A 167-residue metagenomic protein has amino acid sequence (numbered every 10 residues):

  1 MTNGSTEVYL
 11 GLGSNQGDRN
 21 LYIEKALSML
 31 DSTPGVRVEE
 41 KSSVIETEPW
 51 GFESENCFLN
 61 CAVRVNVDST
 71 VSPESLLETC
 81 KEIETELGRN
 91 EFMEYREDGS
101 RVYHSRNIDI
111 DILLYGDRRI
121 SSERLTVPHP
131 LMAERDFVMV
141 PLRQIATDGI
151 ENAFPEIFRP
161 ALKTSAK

Functional and structural regions predicted by a protein language model:
T2-L27, G35: Extended accessory regions or peripheral subdomains of proteins
V8-L10, C61, I110: Hydrophobic residues positioned within well-ordered beta-strands of beta-sheet architectures
Y9, G13, N66, Y103: Short, flexible active-site loop motifs that bind/organize anionic cofactors or intermediates
S14, V63-S69, L114-G116: Short beta-strand-to-loop capping motifs
Q16, S69-P73, P141: Short, surface-exposed loop/turn motifs that are enriched in glycine and acidic residues and include a nearby proline
D18-N20, D31-E40, I112-Y115: Short, mixed-charge, low-aromatic patches
K25, M29-V71, L76-L77: Short, surface-exposed acidic-centric catalytic microdomains
W50-F58, E74-K167: Flexible, gly/pro- and Lys/Arg-enriched active-site loops
